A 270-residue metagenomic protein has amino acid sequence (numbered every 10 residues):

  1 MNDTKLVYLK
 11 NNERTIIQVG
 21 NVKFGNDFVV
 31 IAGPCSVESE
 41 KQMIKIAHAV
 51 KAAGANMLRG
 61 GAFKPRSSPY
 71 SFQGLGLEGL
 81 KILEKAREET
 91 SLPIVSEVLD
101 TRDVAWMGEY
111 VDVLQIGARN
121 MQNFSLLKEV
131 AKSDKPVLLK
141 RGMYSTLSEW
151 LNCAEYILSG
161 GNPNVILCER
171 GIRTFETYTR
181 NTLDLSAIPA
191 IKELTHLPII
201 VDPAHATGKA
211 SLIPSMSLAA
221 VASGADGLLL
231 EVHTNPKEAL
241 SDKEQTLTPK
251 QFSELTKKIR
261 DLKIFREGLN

Functional and structural regions predicted by a protein language model:
M1-I31, K257, I264-N270: N-terminal amphipathic alpha-helix/helix-capping segment at the start of soluble metabolic enzymes
F28-K45, P69-Q73, P93-E97, G117-A118 (+2 more regions): Active-site mouth loops of central-metabolism enzymes
V29-P34, N56-G60, I94-S96, L114-I116 (+4 more regions): Hydrophobic faces of well-ordered beta-strands that scaffold small-molecule active sites in alpha/beta enzyme cores
R59-E78, H233-E244: Glycine-rich, proline-tolerant flexible connector loops at the mouths of alpha/beta enzymes
A62, R66, N120-S186: Conserved anion-binding
P65-V111, Q115, N123-L126: N-terminal active-site wall of soluble small-molecule enzyme domains
F72-S96, E129-P136, L185-I200, Q245-L269: Alpha-helix-loop-beta-strand connector modules within alpha/beta enzyme cores
L158-A220: Active-site/ligand-binding-proximal alpha/beta "capping" segment
